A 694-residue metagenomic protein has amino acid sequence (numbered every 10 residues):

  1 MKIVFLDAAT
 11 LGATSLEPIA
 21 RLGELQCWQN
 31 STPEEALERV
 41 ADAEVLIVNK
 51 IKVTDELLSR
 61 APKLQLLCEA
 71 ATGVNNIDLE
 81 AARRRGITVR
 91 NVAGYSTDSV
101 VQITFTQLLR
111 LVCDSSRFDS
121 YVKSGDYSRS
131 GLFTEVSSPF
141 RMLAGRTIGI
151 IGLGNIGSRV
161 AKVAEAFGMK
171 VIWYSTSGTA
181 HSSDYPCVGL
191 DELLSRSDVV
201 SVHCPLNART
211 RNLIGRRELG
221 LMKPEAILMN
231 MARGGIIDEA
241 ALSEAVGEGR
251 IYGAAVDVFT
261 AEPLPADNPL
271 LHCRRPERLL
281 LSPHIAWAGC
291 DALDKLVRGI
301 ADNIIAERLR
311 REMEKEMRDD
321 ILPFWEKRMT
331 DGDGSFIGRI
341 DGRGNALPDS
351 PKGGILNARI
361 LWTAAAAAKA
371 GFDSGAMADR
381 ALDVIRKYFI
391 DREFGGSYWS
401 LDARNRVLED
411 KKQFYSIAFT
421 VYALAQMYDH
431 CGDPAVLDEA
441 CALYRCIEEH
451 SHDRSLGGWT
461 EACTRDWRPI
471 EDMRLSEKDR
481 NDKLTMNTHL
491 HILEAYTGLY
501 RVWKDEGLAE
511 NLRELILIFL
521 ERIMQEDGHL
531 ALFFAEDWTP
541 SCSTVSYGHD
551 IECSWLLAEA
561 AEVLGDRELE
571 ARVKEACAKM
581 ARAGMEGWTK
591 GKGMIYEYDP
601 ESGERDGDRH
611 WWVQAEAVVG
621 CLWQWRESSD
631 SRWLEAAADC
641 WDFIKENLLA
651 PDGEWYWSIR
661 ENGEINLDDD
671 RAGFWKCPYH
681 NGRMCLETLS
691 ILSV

Functional and structural regions predicted by a protein language model:
M1-A43: N-terminal glycine-/charge-rich "phosphate-binding" loop or analogous flexible N-terminal tail
Q29, N49, A70-A71, I87-D98 (+2 more regions): Short beta->alpha connector loops at strand-helix junctions that form conserved, small/polar/Pro-enriched
A43, A61, R196-S197: An anion/phosphate-binding loop that grips the pyrophosphate of nucleotide cofactors and donors
K52-L64, L79, R209-L228: Rossmann-fold NAD(P) dinucleotide-binding segment
V89-R90, E225-R308: Rossmann-like dinucleotide-binding domain for NAD(H)/NADP(H)
A93-T147: Phosphate-binding beta-alpha-beta segment of Rossmann-like dinucleotide-binding domains, i.e., the NAD(P)
T134-P224: Rossmann-like dinucleotide/phosphate-binding beta-alpha-beta segment
A306-V694: Glycan-recognition and catalytic cores of secretory/periplasmic carbohydrate-active enzymes
